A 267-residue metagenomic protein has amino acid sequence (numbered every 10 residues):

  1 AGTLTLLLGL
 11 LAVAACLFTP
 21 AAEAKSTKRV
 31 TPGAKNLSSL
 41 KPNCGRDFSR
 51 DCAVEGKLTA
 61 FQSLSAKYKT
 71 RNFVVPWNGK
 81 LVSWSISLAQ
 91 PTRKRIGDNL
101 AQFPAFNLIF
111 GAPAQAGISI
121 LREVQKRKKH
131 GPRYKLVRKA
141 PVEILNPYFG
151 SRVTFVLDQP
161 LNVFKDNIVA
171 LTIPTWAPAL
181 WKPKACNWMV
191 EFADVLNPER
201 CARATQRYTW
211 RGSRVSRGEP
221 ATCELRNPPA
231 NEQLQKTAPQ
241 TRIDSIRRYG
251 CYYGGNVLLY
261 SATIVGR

Functional and structural regions predicted by a protein language model:
A1-T3: N-terminal secretory signal peptides that target proteins for export/translocation
T5-C16: Bacterial N-terminal signal peptides
F18-A24: Sec/Tat signal peptide C-region and signal peptidase I cleavage site
K25-C52, N107-R226, A230-Q233, T237 (+1 more regions): Aromatic- and Gly/Pro-enriched, solvent-exposed loop/edge beta-strand patches characteristic of beta-rich domains
E55-P76, V153: Short beta-strands within extracellular/lumenal beta-sheet-rich domains
F61-R71, P91-D98, C251, A262 (+1 more regions): A sequence-level detector for low-complexity, Ser/Thr- and acidic-rich stretches
V74-S85, Q90-I96, D166: Extended extracellular/luminal ectodomain segments enriched in beta-structured repeat modules
R93-Q102, A114-I118: Beta-strand acidic-aromatic groove motif in beta-rich domains, primarily in extracellular
